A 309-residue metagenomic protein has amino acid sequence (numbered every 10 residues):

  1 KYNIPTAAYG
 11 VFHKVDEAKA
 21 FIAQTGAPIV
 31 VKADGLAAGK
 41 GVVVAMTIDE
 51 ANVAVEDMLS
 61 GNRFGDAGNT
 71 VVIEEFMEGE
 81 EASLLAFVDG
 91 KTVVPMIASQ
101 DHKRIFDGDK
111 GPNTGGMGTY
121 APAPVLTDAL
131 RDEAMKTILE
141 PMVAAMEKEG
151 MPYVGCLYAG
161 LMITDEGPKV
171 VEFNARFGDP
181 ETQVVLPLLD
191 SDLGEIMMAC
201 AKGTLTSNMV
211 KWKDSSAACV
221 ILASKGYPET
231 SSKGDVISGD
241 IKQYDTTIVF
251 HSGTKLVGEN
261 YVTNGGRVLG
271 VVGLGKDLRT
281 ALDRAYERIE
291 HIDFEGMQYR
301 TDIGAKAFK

Functional and structural regions predicted by a protein language model:
K1-G41: A conserved helix-loop-beta module that forms one wall/lid of the active-site cleft in ATP-utilizing catalytic domains
K1-Y2, Q24-P28, A54-G65, F87-K91 (+8 more regions): Change "in soluble alpha/beta enzymes" to "in soluble alpha/beta proteins
V11, V44, L274-G275: A structural signal for short, well-ordered beta-strand elements
K14-V15, T47, D277: Acidic/polar helix N-cap motif
D34, G41-T182: Internal nucleotide-binding/catalytic subdomain
M135-L157, N174-D245: Active-site "cap" helix and flanking loop/linker of ATP-utilizing ligase/carboxylase catalytic domains
A199-K309: Peripheral (often C-terminal) accessory segments that flank ATP-dependent C-N-forming ligase machineries
